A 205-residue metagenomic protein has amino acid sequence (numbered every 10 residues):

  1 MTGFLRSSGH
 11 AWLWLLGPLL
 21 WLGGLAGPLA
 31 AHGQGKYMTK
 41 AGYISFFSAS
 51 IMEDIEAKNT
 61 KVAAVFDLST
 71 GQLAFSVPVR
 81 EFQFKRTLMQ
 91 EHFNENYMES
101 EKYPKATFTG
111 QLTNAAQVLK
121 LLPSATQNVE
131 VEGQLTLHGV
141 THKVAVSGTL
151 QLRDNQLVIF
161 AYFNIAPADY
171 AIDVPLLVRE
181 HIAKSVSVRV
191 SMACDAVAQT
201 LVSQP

Functional and structural regions predicted by a protein language model:
M1-H10: N-terminal secretory signal peptides that target proteins for export/translocation
S7, L29-A31: Intrinsic low-complexity/disordered segments
W12-P28: Bacterial N-terminal signal peptides
A31-P205: Low-complexity, acidic/polar, glycine-enriched regions of mature
